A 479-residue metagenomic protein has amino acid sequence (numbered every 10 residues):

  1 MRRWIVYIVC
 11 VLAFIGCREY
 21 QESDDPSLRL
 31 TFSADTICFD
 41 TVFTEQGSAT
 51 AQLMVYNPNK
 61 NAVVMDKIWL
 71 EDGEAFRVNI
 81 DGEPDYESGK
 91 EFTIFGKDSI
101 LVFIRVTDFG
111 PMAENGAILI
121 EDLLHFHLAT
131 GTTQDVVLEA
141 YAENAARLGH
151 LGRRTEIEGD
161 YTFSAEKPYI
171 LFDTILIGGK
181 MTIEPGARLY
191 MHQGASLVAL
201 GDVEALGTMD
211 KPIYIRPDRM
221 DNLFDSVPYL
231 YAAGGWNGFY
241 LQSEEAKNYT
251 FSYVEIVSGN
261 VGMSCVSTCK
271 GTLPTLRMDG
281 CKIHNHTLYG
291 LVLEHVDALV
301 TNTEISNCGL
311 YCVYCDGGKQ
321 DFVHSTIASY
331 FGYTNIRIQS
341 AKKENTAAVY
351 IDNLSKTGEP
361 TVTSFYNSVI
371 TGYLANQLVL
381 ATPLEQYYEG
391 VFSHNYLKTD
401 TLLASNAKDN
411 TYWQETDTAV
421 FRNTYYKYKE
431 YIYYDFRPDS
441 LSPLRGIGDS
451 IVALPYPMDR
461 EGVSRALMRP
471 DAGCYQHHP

Functional and structural regions predicted by a protein language model:
R2-I8: Sec-dependent signal peptide recognition, specifically the positively charged N-region followed immediately by
A13-G16: C-terminal motif of bacterial Sec signal peptides marking the signal peptidase cleavage site
R18-D24, L30-T41, Q46-S48, G89-Y434 (+4 more regions): Beta-strand/loop edge motif enriched in small/polar residues
V55-N59: Asparagine-centered strand-capping/turn motif at beta-strand->loop junctions
D66-E71, F163: Change to "...patches in solvent-exposed regions of secreted, membrane-anchored, or virion-exposed structural
W69-S88: Short, solvent-exposed loop/linker segments at beta-strand-coil boundaries, enriched for Pro/Gly and Ser/Thr
